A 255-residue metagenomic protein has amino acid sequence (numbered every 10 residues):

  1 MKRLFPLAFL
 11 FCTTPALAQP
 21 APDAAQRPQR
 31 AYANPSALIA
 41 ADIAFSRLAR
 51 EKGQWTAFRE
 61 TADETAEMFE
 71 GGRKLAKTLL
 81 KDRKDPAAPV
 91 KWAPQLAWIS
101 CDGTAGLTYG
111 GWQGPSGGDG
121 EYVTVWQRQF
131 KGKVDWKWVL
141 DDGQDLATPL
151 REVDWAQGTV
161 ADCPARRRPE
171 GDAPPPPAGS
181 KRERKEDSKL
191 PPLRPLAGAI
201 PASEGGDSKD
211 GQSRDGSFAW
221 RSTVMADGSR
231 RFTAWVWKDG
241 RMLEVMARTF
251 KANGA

Functional and structural regions predicted by a protein language model:
L4-T13: Sec-dependent N-terminal signal peptides
A18-W55, E60, A147-K189, G211-Q212: Short, low-complexity N-terminal intrinsically disordered segments enriched in polar/charged residues
Q19-P20, P94-C101, D141-L146, Q157-V160 (+3 more regions): Glycine-rich beta-strand-turn "strand-cap" elements at beta-sheet edges
P20-D23, A33, K209-A255: C-terminal functional regions that serve as terminal interaction/effector modules
E51-G72, A76-L79: Short, well-ordered alpha-helical segments enriched in acidic and aromatic residues
L80-V123, E186-M225, R248: Surface-exposed, charged secondary-structure patches
D119-G158, R230-G254: Short beta-strand edge/turn micro-motifs at domain boundaries
